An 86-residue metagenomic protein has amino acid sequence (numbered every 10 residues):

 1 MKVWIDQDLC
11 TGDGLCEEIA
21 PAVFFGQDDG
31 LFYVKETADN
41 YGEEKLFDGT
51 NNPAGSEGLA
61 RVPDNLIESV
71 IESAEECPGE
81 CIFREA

Functional and structural regions predicted by a protein language model:
W4-I19, G42-E43, D64-E80: Cysteine-centered iron-sulfur cluster-binding motifs in ferredoxin-type domains/subunits of redox enzymes
V23-L59, L66, R84-A86: Non-heme iron-sulfur electron-transfer modules
